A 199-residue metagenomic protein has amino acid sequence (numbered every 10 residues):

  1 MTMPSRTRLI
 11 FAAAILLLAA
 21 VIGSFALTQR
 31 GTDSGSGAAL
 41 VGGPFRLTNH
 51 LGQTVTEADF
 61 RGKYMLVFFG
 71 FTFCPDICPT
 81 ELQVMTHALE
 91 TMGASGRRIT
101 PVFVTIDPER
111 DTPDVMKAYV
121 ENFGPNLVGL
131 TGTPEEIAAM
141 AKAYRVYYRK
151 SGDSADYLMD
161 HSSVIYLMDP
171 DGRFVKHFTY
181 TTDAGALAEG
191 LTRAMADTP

Functional and structural regions predicted by a protein language model:
M1-T48, D197-P199: N-terminal targeting signals for export/organelle localization
L40-V41, Y64, D160-S162: Short, small/polar residue-rich loop motifs at catalytic or cofactor-binding pockets
F45-M65, L89: A short beta-strand-turn-helix
A58-E81, M85: Short active-site neighborhood of thiol/selenol oxidoreductases, capturing the structured segment around
L66-V67, P101, I165: Hydrophobic beta-strand anchors of alpha/beta hydrolase catalytic cores
T80-M140: Structural microenvironment flanking redox-active thiols in thiol-disulfide oxidoreductases
E136-G190: Thiol/disulfide oxidoreductase modules built on the thioredoxin-like
G190-D197: C-terminal alpha-helix
